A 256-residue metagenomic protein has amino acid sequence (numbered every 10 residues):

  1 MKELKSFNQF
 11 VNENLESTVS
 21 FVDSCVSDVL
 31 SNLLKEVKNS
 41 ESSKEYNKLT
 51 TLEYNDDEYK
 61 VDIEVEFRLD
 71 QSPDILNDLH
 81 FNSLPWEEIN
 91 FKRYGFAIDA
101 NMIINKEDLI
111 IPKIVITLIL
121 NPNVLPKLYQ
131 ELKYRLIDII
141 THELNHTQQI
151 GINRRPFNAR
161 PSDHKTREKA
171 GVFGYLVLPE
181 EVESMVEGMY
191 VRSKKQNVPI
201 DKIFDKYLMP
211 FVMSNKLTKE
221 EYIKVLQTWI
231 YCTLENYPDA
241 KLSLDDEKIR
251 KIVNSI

Functional and structural regions predicted by a protein language model:
M1-N14: Short acidic, low-complexity intrinsically disordered linear motifs used for protein-protein interactions
S17-T50: Negatively charged, low-complexity tracts enriched in Asp/Glu with abundant Ser/Thr
K44-M102: Amphipathic, interaction-prone secondary-structure segments
H80-Y134, T147-G151: Active-site scaffold of zinc-dependent metalloenzymes
E131, R135-L136, P179, E183: Amphipathic alpha-helical recognition patches that constitute DNA-binding helices
Y134, I150-V177: Post-HEXXH active-site segment of zinc metalloproteases
R135-E143: Short alpha-helical catalytic segment bearing the HExxH-like zincin motif of zinc-dependent metalloproteases
R167-I256: Long, well-structured alpha-helical subdomains associated with metal-dependent extracellular/ecto-lumenal hydrolases
